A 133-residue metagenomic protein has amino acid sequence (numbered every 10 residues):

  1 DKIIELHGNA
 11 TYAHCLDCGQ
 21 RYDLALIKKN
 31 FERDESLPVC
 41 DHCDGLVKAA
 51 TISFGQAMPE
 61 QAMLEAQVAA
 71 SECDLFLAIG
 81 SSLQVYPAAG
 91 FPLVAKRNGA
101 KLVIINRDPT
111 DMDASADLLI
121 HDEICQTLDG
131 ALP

Functional and structural regions predicted by a protein language model:
D1-P133: Conserved catalytic alpha/beta core of Sir2/sirtuin-type deacylases, generalized to analogous enzyme cores that bind
